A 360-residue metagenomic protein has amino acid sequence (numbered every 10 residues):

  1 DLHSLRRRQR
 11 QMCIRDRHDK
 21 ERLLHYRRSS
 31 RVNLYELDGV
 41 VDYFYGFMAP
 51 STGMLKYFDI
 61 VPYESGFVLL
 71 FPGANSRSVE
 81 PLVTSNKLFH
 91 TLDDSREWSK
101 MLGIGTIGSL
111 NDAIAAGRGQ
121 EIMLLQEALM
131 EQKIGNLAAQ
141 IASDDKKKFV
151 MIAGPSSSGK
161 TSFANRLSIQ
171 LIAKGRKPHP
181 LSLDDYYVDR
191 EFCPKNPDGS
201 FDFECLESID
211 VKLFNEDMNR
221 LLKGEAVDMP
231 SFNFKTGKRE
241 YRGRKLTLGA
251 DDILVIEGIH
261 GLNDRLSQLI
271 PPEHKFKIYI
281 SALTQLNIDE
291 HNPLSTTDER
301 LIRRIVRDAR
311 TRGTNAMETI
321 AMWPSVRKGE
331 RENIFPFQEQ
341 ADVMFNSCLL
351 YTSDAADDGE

Functional and structural regions predicted by a protein language model:
D1, R8-Q11, R15-Q132, L137 (+1 more regions): Auxiliary tRNA-acceptor-end handling modules of aminoacyl-tRNA synthetases
L2-R10, I14, Y351-E360: Single conserved hydrophobic/aromatic residue that forms the stacking wall/gate of nucleotide- or nucleobase-binding
I152: Hydrophobic anchor at the beta1->P-loop junction of P-loop NTPases
K160: Conserved lysine of the Walker
F163, L167: Hydrophobic positions on the alpha1 helix immediately C-terminal to the Walker A/P-loop
K174-R190: Short beta-strand-centered segment that lines the nucleotide-binding/catalytic pocket of NTP-utilizing
C193-F232: Conserved nucleotide-sensing/catalytic segment adjacent to the nucleotide-binding pocket in NTP-handling enzymes
Q268-S353: Conserved NTP phosphate-binding and transfer environment spanning the P-loop NTPase/kinase superfamily
